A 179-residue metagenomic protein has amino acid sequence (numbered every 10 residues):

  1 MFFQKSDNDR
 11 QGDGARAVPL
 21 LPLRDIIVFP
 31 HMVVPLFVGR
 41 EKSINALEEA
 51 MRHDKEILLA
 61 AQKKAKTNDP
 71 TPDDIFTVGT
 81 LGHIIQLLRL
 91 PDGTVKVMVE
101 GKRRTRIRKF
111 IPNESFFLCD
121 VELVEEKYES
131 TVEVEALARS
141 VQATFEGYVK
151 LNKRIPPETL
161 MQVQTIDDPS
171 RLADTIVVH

Functional and structural regions predicted by a protein language model:
M1-H179: N-terminal low-complexity, acidic/polar interaction/targeting segments
